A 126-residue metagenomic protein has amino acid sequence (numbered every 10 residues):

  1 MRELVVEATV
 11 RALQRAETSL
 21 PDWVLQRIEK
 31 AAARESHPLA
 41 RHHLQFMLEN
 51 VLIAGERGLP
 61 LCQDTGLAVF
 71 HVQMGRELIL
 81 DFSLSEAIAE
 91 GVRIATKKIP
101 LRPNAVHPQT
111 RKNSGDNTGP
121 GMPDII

Functional and structural regions predicted by a protein language model:
M1-D124: Non-transmembrane, aqueous-exposed alpha-helical and coiled segments at domain scale
